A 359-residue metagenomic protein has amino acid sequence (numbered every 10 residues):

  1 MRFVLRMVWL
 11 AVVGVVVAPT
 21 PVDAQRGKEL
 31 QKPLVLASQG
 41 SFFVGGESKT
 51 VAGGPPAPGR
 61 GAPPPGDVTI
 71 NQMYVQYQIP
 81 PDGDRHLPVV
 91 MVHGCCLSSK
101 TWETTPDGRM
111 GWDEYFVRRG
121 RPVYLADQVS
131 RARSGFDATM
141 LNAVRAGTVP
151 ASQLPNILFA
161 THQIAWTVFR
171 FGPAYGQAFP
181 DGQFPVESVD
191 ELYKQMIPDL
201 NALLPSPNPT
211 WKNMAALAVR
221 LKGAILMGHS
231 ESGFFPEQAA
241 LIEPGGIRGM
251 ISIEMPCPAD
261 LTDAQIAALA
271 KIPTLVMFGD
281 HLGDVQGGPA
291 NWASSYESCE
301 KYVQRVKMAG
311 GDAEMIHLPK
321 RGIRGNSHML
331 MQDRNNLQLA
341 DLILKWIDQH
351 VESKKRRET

Functional and structural regions predicted by a protein language model:
R26-D84: N-terminal cap/lid segment of alpha/beta-hydrolase-fold proteins
R85-C95: Short beta-strand element of the alpha/beta-hydrolase
S99-M110, Q128, G288: The serine-hydrolase catalytic nucleophile loop
R109-S134: Conserved alpha/beta-hydrolase
L204-I225: Conserved acidic catalytic loop of the alpha/beta-hydrolase fold
M227-P236: Gly/Ala-rich beta-loop-alpha elbow adjacent to hydrolase catalytic centers
G249-L318: The feature captures the conserved acid-bearing segment of alpha/beta-hydrolase catalytic domains
G325, M329-T359: Catalytic active-site module of serine/aspartate enzymes centered on a nucleophile-bearing elbow/loop
